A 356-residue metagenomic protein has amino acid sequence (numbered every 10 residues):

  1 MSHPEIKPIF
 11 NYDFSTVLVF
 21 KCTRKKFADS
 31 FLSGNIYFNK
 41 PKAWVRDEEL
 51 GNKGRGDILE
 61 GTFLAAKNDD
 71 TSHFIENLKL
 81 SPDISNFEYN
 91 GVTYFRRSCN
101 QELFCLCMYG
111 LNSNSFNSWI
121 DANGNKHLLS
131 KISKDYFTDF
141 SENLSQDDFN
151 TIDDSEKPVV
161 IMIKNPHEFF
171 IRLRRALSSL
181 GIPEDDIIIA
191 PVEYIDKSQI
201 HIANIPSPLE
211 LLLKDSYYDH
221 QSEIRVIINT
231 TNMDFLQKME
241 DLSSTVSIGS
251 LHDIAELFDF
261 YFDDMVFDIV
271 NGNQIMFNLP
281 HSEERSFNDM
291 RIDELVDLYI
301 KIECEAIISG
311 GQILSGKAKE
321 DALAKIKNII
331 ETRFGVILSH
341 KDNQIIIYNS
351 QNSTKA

Functional and structural regions predicted by a protein language model:
M1-A356: NAD-dependent ADP-ribosyltransferases
